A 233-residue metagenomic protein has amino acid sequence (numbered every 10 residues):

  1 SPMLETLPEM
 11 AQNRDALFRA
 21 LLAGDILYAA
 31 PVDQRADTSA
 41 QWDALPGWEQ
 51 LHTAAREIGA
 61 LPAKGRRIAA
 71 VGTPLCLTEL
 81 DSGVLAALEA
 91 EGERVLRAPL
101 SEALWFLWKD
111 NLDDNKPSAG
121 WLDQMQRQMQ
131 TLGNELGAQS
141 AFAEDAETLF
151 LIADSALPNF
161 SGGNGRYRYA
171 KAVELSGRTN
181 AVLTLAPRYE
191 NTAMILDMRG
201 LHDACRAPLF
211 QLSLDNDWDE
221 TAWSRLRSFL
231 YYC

Functional and structural regions predicted by a protein language model:
S1-C233: An N-terminal assembly and electron-transfer interface module characteristic of large anaerobic redox and radical
